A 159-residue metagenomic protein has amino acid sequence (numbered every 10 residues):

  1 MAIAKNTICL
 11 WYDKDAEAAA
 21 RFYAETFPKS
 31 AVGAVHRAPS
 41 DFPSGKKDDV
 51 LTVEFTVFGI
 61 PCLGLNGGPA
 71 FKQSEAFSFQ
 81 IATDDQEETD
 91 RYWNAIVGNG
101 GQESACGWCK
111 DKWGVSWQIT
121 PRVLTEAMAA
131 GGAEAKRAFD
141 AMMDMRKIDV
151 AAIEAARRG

Functional and structural regions predicted by a protein language model:
C9-G59: Core segments of cupin and vicinal oxygen chelate
Y12, A16, T26, V57-P61 (+4 more regions): Vicinal oxygen chelate
F42-S44, E75, R158-G159: A charge-rich, low-complexity, intrinsically flexible signal that marks solvent-exposed coils, linkers, repeats
G45-L51, F71-Q73, E134: A generic structural micro-feature
V123-A141: A short, polar/charged loop-to-alpha-helix boundary motif
A135-G159: Acidic/histidine-enriched, glycine/proline-rich intrinsically disordered or flexible terminal extensions
